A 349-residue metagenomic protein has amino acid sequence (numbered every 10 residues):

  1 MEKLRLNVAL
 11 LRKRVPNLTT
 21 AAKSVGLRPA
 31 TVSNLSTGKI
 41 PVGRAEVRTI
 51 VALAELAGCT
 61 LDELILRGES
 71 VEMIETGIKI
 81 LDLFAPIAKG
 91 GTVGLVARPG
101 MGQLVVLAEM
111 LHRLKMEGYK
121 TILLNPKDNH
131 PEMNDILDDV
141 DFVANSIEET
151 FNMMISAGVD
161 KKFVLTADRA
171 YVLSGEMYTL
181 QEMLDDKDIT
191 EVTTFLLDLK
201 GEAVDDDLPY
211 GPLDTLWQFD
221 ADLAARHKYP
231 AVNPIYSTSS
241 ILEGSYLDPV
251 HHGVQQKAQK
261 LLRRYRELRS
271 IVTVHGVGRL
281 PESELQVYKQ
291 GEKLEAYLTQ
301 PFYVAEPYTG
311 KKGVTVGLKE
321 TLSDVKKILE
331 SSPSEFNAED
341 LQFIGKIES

Functional and structural regions predicted by a protein language model:
M1-L18: A short, Lys/Arg-rich alpha-helix, primarily the initiator
E2-K3, R48-V51, E55, C59-G91 (+2 more regions): P-loop NTPase nucleotide-binding/switch module
V15-L35: Short alpha-helical DNA-recognition segment
N17, E46-T49, G175-M177: Residues at alpha-helix caps and immediate loop-helix transition turns in enzyme cores, especially N- and C-cap
R28-T31, E46, T60: Short coil turns linking two alpha-helices in DNA-binding domains
T37-V47: Short, solvent-exposed alpha-helical "recognition" segments
R44-A45, V51-A54, A305-Y308: Short, charged early-sequence alpha-helical segments and their helix-coil boundaries
D82-I347: P-loop NTPase catalytic core
